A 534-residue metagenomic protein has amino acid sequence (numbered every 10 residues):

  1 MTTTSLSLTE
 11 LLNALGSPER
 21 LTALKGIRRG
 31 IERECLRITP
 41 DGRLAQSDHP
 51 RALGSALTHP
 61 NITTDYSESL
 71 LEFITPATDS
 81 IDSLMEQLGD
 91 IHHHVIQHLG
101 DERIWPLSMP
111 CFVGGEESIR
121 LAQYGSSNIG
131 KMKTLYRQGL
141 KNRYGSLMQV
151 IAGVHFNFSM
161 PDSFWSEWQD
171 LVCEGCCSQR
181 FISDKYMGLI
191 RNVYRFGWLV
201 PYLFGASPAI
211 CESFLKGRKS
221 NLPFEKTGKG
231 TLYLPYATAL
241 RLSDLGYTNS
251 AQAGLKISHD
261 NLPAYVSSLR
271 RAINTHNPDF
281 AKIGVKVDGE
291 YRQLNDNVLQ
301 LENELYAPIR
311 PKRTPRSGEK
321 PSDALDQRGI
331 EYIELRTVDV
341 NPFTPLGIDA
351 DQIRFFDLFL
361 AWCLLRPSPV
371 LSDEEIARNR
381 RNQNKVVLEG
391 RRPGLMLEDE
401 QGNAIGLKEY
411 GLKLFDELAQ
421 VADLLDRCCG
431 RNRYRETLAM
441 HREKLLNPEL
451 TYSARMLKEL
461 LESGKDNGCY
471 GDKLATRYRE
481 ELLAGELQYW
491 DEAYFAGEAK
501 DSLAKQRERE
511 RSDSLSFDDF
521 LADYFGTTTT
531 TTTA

Functional and structural regions predicted by a protein language model:
T2-K141, M148-V154, F181-R191, R195-W198: Terminal catalytic/cofactor-binding subdomain
R28, Y66, L88, Q149 (+8 more regions): Active-site-proximal structural scaffolding
Q46-H49, M85, S118, W168-Q169 (+3 more regions): Short conserved micro-motifs at the rims of enzyme active sites and ligand-binding pockets
P110-F112, I210-F214, I376-V386, Y434-E443: A glycine-rich phosphate-binding loop feature that marks nucleotide/adenosyl-phosphate handling sites
G125-S146, V150, S159-D326, R336 (+3 more regions): Loop-rich catalytic cores of soluble enzymes, especially ATP-dependent carboxylate-amine ligases and other
S127, E331, D351, F355 (+2 more regions): N-terminal and secondary-structure boundary signal
D326-Q327, I333-D426: Substrate-recognition/cap regions that form aromatic- and gly/pro-loop-enriched pockets for small-molecule ligands
R427, R431-A534: Extended, compositionally biased alpha-helical segments that mediate assembly or anchoring
